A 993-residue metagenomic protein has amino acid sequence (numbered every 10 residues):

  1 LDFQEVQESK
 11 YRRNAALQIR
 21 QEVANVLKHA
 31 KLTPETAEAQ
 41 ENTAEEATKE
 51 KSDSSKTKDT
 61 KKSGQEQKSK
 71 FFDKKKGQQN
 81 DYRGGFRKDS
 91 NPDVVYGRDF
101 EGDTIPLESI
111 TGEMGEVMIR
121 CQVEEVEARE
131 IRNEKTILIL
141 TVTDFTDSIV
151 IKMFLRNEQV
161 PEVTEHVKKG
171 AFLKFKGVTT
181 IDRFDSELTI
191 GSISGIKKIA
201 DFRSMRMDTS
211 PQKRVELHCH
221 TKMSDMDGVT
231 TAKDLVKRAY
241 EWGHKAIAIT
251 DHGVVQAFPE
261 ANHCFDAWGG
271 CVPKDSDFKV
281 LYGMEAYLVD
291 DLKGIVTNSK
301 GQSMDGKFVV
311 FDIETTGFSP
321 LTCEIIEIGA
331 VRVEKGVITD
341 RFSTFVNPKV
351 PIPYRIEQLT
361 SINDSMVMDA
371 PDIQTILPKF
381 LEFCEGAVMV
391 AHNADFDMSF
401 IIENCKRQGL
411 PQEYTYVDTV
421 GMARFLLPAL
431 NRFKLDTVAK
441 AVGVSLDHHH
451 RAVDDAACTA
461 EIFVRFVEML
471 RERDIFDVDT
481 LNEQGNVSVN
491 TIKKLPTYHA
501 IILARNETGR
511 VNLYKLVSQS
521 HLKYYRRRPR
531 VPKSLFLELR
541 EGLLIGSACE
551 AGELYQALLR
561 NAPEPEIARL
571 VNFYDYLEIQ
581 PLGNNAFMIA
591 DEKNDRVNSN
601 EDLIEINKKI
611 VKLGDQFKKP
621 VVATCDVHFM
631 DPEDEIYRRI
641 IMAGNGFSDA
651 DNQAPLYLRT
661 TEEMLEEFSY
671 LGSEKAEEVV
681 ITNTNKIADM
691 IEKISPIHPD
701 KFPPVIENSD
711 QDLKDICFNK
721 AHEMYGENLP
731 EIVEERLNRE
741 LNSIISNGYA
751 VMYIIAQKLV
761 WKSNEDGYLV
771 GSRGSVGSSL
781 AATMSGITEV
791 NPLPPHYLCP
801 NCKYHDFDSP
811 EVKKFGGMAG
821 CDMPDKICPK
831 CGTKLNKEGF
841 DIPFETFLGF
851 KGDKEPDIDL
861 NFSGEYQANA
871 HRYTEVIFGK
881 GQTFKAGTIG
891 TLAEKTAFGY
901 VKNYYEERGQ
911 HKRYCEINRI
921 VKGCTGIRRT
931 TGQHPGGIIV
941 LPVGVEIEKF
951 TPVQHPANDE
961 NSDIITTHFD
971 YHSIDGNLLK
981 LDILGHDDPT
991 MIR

Functional and structural regions predicted by a protein language model:
L1-Q21: A short interface-forming secondary-structure element
E8-N14, V511-N512, I947-K949: Short, conserved charged micro-motifs
N14-A15, P952-G976: Low-complexity, glycine/alanine/valine/leucine- and proline-rich hydrophobic stretches
R20-E50: A short amphipathic beta-strand at an alpha->beta junction
Q21, A44-D81: Non-catalytic interaction/regulatory segments
E22, M991-I992: Short, intrinsically disordered, charge-balanced linker/junction segments flanking boundaries in proteins
T48, S52-K61, D89-T315, S319-E324 (+10 more regions): Phosphodiester-processing cores and adjacent nucleic acid-binding clamps
S69-V94, E108: Prokaryote-biased recognition of long, low-complexity C-terminal linker/tail segments that are poorly structured
